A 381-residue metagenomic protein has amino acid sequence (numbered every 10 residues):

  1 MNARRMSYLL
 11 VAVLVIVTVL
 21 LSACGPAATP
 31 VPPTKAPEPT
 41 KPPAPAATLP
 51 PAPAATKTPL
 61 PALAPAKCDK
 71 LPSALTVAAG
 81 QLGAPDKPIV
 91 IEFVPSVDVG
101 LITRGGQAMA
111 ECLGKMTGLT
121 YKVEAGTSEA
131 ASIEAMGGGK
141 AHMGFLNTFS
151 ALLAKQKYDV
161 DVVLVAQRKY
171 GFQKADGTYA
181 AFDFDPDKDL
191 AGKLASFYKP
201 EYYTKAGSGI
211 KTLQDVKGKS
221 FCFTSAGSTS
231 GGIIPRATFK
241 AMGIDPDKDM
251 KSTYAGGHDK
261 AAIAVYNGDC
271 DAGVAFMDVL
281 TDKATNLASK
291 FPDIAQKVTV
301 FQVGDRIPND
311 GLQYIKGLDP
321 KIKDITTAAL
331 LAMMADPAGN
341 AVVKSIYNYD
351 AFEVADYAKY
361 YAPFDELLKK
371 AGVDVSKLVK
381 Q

Functional and structural regions predicted by a protein language model:
M1-V11: Bacterial N-terminal signal peptides that target proteins for export
T18-A23: C-terminal motif of bacterial Sec signal peptides marking the signal peptidase cleavage site
G25-A27: Bacterial signal peptide processing site
V31, L49-P53, K57-S208: Short, glycine-/small- and polar/acidic-enriched structural segments that line small-molecule recognition paths
K41, K57-F93, V97-A108, Y314 (+1 more regions): An extracytoplasmic/periplasmic, membrane-proximal ligand-sensing/linker region
D86-M116, G126, F149, A191-N267 (+3 more regions): Bilobed "Venus flytrap"/periplasmic-binding protein-like clamshell domains and structurally analogous long
V94, A166-D187, F197-K199, K290-T327 (+1 more regions): Periplasmic-binding protein-like
F145-D159, Q173, P235-A241, Y266 (+1 more regions): A ligand-binding cleft/hinge motif common to bilobed small-molecule-binding domains
